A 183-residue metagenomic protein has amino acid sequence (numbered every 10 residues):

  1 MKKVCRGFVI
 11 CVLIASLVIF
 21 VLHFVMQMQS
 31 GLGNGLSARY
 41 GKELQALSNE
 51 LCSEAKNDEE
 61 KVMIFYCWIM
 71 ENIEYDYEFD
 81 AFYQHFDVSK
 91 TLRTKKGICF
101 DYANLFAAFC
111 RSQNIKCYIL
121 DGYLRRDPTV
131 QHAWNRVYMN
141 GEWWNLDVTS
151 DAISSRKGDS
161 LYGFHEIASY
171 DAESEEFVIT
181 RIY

Functional and structural regions predicted by a protein language model:
M1-F20: N-terminal Sec-pathway targeting helices
S16-L32: Membrane-interface motif at the C-terminal end of an N-terminal transmembrane signal
S30-R93, S174-Y183: Secondary-structure boundary elements
S53, N104-S169, Y183: Hydrophobic/aromatic-rich core segments of domains that either
K61-F65, K95-C110: Active-site nucleophilic cysteine motif
R93, G97, V137-M139: Short alpha-helix boundary/capping motifs
